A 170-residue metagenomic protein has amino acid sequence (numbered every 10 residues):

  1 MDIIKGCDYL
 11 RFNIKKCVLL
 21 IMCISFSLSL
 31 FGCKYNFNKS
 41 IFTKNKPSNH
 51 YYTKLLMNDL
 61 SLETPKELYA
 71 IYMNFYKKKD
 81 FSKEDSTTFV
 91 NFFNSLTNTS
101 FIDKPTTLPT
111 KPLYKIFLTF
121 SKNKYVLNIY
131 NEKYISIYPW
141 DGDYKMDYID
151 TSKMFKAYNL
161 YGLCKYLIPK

Functional and structural regions predicted by a protein language model:
M1-F31: Sec-dependent bacterial lipoprotein signal peptides
N13, C33-K170: Function-determining sites in protein domains
